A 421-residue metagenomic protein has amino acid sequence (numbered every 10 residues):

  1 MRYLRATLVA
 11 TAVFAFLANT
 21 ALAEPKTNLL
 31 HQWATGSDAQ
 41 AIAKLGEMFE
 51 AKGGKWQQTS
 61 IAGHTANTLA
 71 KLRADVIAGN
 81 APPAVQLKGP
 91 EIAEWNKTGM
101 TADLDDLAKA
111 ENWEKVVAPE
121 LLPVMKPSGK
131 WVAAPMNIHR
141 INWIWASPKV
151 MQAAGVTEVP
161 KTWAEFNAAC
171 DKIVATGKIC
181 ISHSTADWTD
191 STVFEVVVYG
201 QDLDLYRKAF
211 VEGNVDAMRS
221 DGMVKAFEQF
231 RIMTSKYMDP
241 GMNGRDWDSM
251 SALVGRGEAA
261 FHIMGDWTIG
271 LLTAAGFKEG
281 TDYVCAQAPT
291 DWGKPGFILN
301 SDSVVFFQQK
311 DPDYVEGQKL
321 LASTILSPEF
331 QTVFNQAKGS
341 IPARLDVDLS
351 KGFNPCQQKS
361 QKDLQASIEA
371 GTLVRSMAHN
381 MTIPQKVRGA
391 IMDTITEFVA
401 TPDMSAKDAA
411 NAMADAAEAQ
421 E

Functional and structural regions predicted by a protein language model:
L22-M100, K109-W113, E158, N243 (+5 more regions): Conserved N-terminal structural module of periplasmic/extracytoplasmic solute-binding proteins
E24, E47, A51-K52, Q152-A154 (+3 more regions): Extracytoplasmic/periplasmic substrate-recognition and gating elements
A74-D75, A81-P83, W113-K149, C180 (+3 more regions): A structural signal for short loop-to-beta-strand junctions that line the ligand-binding cleft of periplasmic/secreted
G89-N142, N167, E195, G280-V284 (+1 more regions): Hinge/lid segment of periplasmic solute-binding proteins
D106, W267-A274, V304-Q385: Mature extracytoplasmic/periplasmic domains
W131-M136, N142, N167-V215, A259: Extracytoplasmic/periplasmic solute-binding protein
P135, E212, I298, V304 (+2 more regions): C-terminal capping/gating helix-and-loop segments adjacent to ligand/active sites or protein-protein/ligand interfaces
C170-K172, E212-N243: Glycine-centered hinge/linker elements that transmit conformational signals in sensory and ligand-binding systems
